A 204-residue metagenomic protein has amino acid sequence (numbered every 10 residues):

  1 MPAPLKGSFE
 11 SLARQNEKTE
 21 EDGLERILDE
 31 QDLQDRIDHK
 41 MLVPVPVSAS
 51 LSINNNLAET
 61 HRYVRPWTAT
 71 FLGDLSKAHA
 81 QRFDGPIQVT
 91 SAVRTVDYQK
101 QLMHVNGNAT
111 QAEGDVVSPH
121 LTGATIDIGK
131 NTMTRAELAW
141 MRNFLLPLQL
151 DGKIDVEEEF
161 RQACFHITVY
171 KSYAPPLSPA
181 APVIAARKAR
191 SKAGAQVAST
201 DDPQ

Functional and structural regions predicted by a protein language model:
M1-L72, P147, E157-A163, T168-A189 (+1 more regions): Extracytoplasmic cell-surface/polysaccharide-interacting catalytic and binding patches
L57, H61-L72, A92-T95, P119-L121 (+1 more regions): Solvent-exposed, acidic/flexible segments
E59-T60, G73-A78, E113-G114: Short secondary-structure capping micro-motifs at structural edges
A69-G73, K77, K100, A139 (+1 more regions): Solvent-exposed, polar/charged alpha-helical surfaces in well-ordered, non-transmembrane soluble domains, broadly
K77-D84, Y98, G107, L146 (+1 more regions): Sec-exported extracytoplasmic/periplasmic mature domains
G85-L102: Acidic helix-start/capping segments at beta-turn-to-alpha-helix junctions
D97-E113: Charged, often glycine-rich, active-site loop that binds/positions anionic groups
T110-Q204: Catalytic cores and adjacent binding grooves of peptidoglycan-active enzymes
